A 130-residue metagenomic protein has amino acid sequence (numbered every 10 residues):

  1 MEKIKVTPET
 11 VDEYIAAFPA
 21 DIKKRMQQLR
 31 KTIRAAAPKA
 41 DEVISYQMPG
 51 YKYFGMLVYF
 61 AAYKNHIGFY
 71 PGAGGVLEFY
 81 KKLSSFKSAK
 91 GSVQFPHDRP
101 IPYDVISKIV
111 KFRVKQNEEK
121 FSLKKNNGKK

Functional and structural regions predicted by a protein language model:
M1-K130: Charge-dense, helix-prone N-terminal extensions
